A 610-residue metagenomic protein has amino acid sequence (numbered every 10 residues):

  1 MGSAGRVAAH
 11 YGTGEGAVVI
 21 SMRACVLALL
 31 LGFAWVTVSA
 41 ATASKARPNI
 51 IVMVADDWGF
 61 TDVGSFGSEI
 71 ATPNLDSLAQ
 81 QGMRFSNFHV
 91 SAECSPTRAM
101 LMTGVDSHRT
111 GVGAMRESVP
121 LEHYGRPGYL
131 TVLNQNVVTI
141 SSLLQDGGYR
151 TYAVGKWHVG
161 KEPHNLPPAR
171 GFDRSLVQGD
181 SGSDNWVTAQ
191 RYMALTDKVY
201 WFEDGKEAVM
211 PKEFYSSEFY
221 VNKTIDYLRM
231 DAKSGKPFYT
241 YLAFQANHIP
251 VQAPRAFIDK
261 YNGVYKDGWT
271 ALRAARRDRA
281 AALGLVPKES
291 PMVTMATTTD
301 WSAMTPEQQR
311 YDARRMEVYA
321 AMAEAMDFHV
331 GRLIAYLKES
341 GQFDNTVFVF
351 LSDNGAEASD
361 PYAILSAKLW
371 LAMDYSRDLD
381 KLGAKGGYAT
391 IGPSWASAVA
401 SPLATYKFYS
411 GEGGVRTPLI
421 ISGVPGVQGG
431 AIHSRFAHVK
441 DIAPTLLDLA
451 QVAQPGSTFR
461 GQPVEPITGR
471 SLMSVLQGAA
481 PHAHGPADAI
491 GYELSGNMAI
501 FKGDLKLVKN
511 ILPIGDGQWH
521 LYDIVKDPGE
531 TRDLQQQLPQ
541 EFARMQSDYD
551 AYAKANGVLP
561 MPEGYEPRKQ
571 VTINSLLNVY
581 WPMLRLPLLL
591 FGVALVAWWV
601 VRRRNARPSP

Functional and structural regions predicted by a protein language model:
G2-G5, G12-G16, G32: Residue-identity detector for glycine
G12-V26: Bacterial N-terminal signal peptides that target proteins for export
A24-A34: Bacterial N-terminal signal peptides
F33-V38, V596-R603: Hydrophobic membrane-targeting alpha-helices
A40-P513, G517-W519, P528-Q536, Q540-S547 (+3 more regions): Formylglycine-dependent sulfatase
D523, Q536, S547-A555: Polyanion-binding and phosphate-handling cores
G557-E563, R568: A recurrent domain-boundary module in secreted/ectodomain proteins
P582-V601: Selective detector of the "anchor" transmembrane alpha-helix that sits immediately C-terminal
